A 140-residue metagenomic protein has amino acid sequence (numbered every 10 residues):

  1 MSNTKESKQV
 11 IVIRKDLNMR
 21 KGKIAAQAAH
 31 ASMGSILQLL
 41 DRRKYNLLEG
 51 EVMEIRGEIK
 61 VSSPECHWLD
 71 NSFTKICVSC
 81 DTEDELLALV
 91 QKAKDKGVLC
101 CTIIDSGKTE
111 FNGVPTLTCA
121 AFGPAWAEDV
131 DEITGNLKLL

Functional and structural regions predicted by a protein language model:
M1-L140: Positively charged, small/polar-rich N-terminal and surface patches that mediate targeting and assembly and bind
